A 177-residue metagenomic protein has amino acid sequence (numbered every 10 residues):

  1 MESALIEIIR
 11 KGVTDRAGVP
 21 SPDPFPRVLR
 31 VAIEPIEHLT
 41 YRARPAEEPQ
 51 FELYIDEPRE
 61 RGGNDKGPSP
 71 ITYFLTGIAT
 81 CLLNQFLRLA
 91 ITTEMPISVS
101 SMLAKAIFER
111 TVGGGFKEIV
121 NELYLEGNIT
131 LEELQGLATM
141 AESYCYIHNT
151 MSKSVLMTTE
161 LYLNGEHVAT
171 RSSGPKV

Functional and structural regions predicted by a protein language model:
M1-Y73, R88-V177: Extended beta-strand/beta-hairpin segments
L75-L83: Compact, glycine-rich, soluble single-domain proteins
